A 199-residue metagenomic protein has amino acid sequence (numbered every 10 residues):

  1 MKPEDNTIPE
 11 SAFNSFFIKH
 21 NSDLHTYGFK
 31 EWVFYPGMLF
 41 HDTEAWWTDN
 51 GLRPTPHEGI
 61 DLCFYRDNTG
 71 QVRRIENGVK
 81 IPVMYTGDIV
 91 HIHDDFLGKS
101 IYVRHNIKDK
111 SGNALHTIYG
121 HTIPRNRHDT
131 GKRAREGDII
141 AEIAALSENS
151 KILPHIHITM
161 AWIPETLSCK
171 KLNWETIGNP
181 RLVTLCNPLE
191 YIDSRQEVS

Functional and structural regions predicted by a protein language model:
M1-K99, R135-E136, L185-S199: Surface-exposed, glycine-biased beta-strand/turn segments
K2-H20, R127-S199: Acidic, glycine-rich catalytic/binding loops that coordinate metals and/or anionic ligands
Y65, N106, H121-I123, E142-A144 (+1 more regions): Active-site-proximal beta-strand/loop segments in catalytic clefts of secreted hydrolases
R66, F96, D109, N126 (+1 more regions): Feature marks short, surface-exposed loop/turn motifs that line or immediately flank catalytic pockets and channel
R66-K80, R125-H128, S147-S150, T166: Short, charged helix-to-loop "capping" segments that act as catalytic/coupling loops
G70, K108-A114, T166-K170: Short, solvent-exposed loop/turn segments that connect beta-strands within catalytic domains and beta-strand-rich
E76-G78, P82-P124, P154-H157: Zn2+-dependent peptidoglycan hydrolase active-site motif and core
